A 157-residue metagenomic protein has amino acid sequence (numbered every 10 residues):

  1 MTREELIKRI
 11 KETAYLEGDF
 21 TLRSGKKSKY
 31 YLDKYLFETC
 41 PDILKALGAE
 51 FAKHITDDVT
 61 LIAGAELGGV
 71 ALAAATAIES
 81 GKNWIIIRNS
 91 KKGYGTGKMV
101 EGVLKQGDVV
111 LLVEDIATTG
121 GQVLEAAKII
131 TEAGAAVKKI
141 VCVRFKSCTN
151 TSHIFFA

Functional and structural regions predicted by a protein language model:
M1-D57: Active-site-facing substrate-recognition patch
T2-R9, I129-A157: PRPP-dependent phosphoribosyltransferase catalytic core
A46-D58, L67, L72-A75, S80: A glycine-rich, hydrophobic loop/mini-helix early in the fold
D58-E66, V141-C142: Short glycine-rich phosphate-binding loop at a beta-alpha junction
A65-G68, R88, A117: Active-site nucleophile and cofactor-binding loops and adjacent substrate-binding regions of central metabolic enzymes
A73-L111, G121-L124: Short, glycine/charge-rich flexible loops or terminal/linker lids adjacent to PRPP-binding catalytic cores
L104-C142: A contiguous pocket-lining binding segment that forms or flanks enzyme active sites
